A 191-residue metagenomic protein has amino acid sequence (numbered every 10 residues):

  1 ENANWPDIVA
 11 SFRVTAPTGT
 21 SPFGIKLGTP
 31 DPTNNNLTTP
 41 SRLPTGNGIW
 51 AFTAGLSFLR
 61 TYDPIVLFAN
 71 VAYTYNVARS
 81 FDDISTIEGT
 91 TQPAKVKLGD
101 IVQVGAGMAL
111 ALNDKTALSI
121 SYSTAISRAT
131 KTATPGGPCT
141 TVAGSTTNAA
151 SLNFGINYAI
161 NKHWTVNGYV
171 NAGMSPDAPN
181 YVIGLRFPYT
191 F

Functional and structural regions predicted by a protein language model:
E1, S57-L59, G105-G107: Transmembrane beta-barrel wall of Gram-negative outer-membrane proteins
E1-W5, P17, Y62-I65, N113-K115 (+1 more regions): Outer-membrane beta-barrel channels and translocator barrels
E1-W50: Hydrophobic alpha-helical segments and helix pairs
N2-P6, G48, T61, L98 (+1 more regions): Solvent-exposed loop and beta-edge segments used for protein-protein assembly and interaction
A10-A16, A54, A69-Y75, I120-T124 (+2 more regions): Transmembrane beta-barrel strands of outer-membrane/channel proteins
K26-T33, A72-Y75, D82-G89: Short, surface-exposed, charged loop/turn segments at secondary-structure junctions
G46-I84: Hydrophobic, aromatic-enriched interface-forming segments
S80-F191: Outer membrane beta-barrel transmembrane domains
